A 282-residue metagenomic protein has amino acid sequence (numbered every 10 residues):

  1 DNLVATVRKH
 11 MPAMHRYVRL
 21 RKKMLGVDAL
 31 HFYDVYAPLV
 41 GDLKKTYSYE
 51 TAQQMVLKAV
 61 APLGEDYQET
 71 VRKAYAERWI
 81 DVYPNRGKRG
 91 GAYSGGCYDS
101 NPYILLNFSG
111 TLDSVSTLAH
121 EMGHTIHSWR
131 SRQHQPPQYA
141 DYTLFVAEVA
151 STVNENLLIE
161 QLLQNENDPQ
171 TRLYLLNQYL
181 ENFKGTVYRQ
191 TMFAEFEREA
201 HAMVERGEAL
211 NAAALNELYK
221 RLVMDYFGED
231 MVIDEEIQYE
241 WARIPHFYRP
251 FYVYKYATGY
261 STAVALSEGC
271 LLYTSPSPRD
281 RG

Functional and structural regions predicted by a protein language model:
D1-Y103: Contiguous, non-catalytic segments that form substrate-binding/exosite surfaces or channel walls
A76-I80, G87-R89, I233-F247: Flexible, glycine/threonine-enriched loop-and-boundary segments that flank and lead into catalytic domains of large
D113-S128: Active-site recognition of the HExxH zinc-binding catalytic motif
S128-V149: Post-HEXXH active-site segment of zinc metalloproteases
T143-D168, G259: Post-HExxH zinc-binding segment in Zn-dependent metallohydrolases
L163-I244: Long, amphipathic alpha-helical stalk/connector segments used for oligomerization, subunit docking, or mechanical
R249-G269: C-terminal catalytic subdomain
Y273-G282: Conserved small/polar residues in nucleotide/adenosyl-binding loops
